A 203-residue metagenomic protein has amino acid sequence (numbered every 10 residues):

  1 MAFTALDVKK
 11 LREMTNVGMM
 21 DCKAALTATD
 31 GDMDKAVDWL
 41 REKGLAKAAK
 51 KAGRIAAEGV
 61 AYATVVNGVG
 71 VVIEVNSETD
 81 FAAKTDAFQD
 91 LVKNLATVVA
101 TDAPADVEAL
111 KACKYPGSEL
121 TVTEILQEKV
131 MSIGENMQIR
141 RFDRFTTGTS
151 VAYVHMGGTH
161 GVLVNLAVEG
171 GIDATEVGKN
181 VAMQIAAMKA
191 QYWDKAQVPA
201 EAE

Functional and structural regions predicted by a protein language model:
A2-E203: N-terminal assembly/interaction segments in proteins that build large macromolecular machines
